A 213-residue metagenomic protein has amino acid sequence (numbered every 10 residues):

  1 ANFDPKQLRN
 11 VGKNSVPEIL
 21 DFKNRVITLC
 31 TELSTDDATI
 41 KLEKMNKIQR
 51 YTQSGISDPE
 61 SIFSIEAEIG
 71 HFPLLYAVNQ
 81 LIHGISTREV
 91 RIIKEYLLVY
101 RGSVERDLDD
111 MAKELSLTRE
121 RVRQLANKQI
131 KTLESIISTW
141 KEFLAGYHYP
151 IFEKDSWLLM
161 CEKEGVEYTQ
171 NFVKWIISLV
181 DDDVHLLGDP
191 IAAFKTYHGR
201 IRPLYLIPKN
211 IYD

Functional and structural regions predicted by a protein language model:
A1-L8: A short amphipathic alpha-helix within small helical-bundle interaction modules
E18-I19, L125: Residues in the recognition helix of alpha-helical DNA-binding motifs
N24-D213: C-terminal non-catalytic scaffold/interaction domains in large multidomain proteins
